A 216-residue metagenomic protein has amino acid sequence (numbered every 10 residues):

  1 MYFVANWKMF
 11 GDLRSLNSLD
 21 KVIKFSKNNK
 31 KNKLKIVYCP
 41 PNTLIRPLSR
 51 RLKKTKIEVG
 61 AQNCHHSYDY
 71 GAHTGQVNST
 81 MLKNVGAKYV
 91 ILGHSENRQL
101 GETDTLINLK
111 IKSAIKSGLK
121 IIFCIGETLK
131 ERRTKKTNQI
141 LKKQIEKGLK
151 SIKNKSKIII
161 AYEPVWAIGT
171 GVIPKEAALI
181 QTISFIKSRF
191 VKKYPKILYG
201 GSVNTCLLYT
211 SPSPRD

Functional and structural regions predicted by a protein language model:
M1-L208: Active-site loop-to-helix "anion-binding N-cap" substructures in soluble metabolic enzymes
Y209-D216: Conserved small/polar residues in nucleotide/adenosyl-binding loops
